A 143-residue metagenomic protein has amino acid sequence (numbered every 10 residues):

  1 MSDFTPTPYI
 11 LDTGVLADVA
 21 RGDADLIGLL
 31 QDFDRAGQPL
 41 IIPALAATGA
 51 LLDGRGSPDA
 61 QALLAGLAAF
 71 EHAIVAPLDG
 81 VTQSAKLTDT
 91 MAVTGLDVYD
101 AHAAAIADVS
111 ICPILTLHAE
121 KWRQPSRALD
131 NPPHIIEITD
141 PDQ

Functional and structural regions predicted by a protein language model:
M1-I42, L52-G66, D142-Q143: Short, well-structured N-terminal submotif of metal-dependent ribonuclease cores
S2-F4, D108-Q143: Acidic, PIN/NYN-like endoribonuclease modules and their adjacent C-terminal/linker elements
V15-L16, A46, H102-A103, E120-W122: Alpha-helix capping/helix-boundary segments
A36-P39, H72-I74, D108-P113: Short active-site oxyanion
I42, V98, T116-L117: Short beta-strand scaffold positions
G49-A50, K86, Q124-P125: Phosphate- and divalent-cation-binding pockets in alpha/beta enzyme and binding domains that engage nucleotide-derived
F70-V93: Acidic catalytic patch
D97-P113: Acidic, metal-associated active-site segment
